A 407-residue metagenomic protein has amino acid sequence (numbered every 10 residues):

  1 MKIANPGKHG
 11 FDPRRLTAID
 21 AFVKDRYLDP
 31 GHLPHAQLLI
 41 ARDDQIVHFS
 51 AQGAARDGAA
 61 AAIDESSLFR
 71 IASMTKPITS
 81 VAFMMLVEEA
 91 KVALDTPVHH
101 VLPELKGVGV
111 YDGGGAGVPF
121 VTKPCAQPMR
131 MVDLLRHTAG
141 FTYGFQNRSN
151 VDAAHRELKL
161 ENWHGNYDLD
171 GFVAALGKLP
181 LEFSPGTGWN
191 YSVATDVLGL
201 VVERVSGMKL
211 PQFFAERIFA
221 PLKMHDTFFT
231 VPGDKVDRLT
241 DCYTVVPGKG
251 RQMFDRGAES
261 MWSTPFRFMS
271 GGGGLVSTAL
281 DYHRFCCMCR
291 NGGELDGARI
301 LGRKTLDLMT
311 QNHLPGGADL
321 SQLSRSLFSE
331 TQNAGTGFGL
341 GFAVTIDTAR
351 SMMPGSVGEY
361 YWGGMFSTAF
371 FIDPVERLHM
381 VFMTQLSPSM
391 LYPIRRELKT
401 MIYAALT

Functional and structural regions predicted by a protein language model:
M1-L16, L340, V344: Short, compositionally biased leader-like segments
G7-I71, K91-A93, G107-A116, F120 (+4 more regions): Short, conserved catalytic-motif segment at the N-terminal edge
D12, K76, T278: Short, conserved phosphate/pyrophosphate- and ester-handling motifs at nucleotide-, phospho-/glycolipid
R15, I19, I71, T75 (+6 more regions): Hydrophobic (often cysteine-bearing) scaffold residues that line and stabilize catalytic clefts of nucleotide/cofactor
D20-V23, L38, D44, R70-V98 (+3 more regions): Active-site SXXK
A51-G53, R256, T384: Short clusters of small/polar residues that mark proteolytic maturation junctions
H100-P354: Short, surface-exposed loop or secondary-structure junction motifs that flank catalytic or metal-binding residues
A369-F371, R377-L386: Short, well-ordered beta-strand elements
